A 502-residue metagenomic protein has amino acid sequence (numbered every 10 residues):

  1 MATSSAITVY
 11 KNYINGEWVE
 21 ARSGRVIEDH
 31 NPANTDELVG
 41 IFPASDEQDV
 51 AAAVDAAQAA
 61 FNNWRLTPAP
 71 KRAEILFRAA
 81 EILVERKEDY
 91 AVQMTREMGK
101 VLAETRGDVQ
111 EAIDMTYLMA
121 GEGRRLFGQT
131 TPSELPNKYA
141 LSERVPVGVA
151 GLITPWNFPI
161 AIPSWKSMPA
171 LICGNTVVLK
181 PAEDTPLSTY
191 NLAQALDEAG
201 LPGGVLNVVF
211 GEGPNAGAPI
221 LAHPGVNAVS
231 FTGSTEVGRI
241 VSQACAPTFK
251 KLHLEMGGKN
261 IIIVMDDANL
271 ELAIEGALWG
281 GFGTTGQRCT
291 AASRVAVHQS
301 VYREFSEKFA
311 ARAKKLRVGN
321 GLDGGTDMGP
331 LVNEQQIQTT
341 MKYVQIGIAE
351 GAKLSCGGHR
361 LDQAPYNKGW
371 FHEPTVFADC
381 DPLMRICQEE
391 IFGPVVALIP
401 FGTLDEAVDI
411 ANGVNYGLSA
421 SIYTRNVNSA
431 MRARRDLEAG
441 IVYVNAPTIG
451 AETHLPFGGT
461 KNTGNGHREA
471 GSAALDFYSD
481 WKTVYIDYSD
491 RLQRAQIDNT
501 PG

Functional and structural regions predicted by a protein language model:
M1-N34, H359: Hydrophobic face of amphipathic alpha-helices that form TPR/SEL1-like repeat modules and related alpha-solenoid
T35-L126, N137: Glycine-rich loop-to-alpha-helix module at the N-terminal edge of alpha/beta enzyme cores
D36, R72, M94, T116 (+9 more regions): Residue-level signal for inorganic ion chemistry
E37-G40, V226, I263, R317 (+3 more regions): Conserved C-terminal structural/oligomerization subdomain of aldehyde/semialdehyde dehydrogenase
V39-S45, A59-L66, L152, I262-V264 (+5 more regions): Short, well-ordered beta-strand elements within core beta-sheets of diverse protein domains
G128-L272, F401: Rossmann-like NAD(P) dinucleotide-binding subdomain of oxidoreductase/dehydrogenase enzymes
T176-V178, L354, I441: A short hydrophobic/small-residue beta-strand
A228, E236-D381, V444, Q493-R494 (+1 more regions): ALDH superfamily catalytic-core signature
